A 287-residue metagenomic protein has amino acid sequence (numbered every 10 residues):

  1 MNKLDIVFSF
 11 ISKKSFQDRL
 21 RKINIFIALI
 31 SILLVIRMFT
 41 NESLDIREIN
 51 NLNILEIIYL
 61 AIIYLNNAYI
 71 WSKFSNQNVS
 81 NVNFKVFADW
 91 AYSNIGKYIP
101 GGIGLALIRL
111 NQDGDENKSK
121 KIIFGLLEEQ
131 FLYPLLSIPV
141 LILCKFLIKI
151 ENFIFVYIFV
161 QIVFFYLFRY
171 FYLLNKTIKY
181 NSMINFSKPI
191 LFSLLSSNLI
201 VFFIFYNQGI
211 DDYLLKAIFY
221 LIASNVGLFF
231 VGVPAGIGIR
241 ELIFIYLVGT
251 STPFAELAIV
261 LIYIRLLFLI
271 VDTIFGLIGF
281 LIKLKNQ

Functional and structural regions predicted by a protein language model:
M1-A91, S137-G232, I239, F244-Q287: Predominantly cytoplasmic-facing regulatory/coupling regions of multi-pass membrane proteins
Q77, I108-D115, L247: Helix-loop junctions at the membrane interface of multi-pass solute transporters
F84-A88, G102-L105, G114-F131, P253-Y263: Membrane-interface alpha-helices at helix entry/exit sites of multi-pass transporters
Y92-L107: Short intracellular "coupling" helices and adjacent cytoplasmic loop segments at the cytosolic face of multi-pass
Y98-I99, E128, G236-I239: Alpha-helical architecture
I99-I103, P234, S251: Residues at alpha-helix boundaries and short interhelical turns
I103-L110, I237-F244: Transmembrane helix boundary and interhelical loop/hinge segments in multi-pass membrane proteins
G125-Q130, L135-L143: Catalytic core of DAGKc-family lipid kinases
